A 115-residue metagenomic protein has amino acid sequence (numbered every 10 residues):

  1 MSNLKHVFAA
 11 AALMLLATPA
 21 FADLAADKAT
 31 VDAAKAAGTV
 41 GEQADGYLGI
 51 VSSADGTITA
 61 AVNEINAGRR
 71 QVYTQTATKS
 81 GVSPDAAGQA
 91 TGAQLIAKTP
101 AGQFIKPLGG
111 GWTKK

Functional and structural regions predicted by a protein language model:
M1-F8: Bacterial N-terminal signal peptides that target proteins for export
L4, Y47-S52, I65-G68: Short amphipathic alpha-helical segments, especially helix-boundary/capping motifs
L13-M14: Short, linear, compositionally biased motifs with a strong N-terminal bias
A17-A20: N-terminal signal peptide c-region/cleavage motif recognized by signal peptidases
D23-A60, S80, P84-K115: Amphipathic, charged alpha-helical segments and their helix-to-coil junctions in extracytoplasmic/peripheral assemblies
V62-A77: Short, well-ordered alpha-helical segments
